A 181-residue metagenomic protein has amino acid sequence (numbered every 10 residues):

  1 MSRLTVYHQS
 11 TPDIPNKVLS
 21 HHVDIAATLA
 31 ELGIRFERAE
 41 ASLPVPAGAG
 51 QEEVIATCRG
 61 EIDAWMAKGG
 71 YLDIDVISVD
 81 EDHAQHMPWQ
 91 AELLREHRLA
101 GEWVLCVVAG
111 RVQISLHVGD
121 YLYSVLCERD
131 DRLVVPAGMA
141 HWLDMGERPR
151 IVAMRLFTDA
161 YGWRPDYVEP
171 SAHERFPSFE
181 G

Functional and structural regions predicted by a protein language model:
M1-K68: N-terminal leader/capping segments at the start of a protein or of a new domain
L72: Polybasic, positively charged surfaces/segments
D75-A100: Conserved short histidine dyad/triad with adjacent acidic residue
R98-V118: Short, conserved beta-strand element in jelly-roll/cupin
L116-L126, M145-G146, P165-Y167: A short secondary-structure junction signal
C127-E147: Conserved metal-binding segment of the jelly-roll/cupin
G146-G181: Double-stranded beta-helix
